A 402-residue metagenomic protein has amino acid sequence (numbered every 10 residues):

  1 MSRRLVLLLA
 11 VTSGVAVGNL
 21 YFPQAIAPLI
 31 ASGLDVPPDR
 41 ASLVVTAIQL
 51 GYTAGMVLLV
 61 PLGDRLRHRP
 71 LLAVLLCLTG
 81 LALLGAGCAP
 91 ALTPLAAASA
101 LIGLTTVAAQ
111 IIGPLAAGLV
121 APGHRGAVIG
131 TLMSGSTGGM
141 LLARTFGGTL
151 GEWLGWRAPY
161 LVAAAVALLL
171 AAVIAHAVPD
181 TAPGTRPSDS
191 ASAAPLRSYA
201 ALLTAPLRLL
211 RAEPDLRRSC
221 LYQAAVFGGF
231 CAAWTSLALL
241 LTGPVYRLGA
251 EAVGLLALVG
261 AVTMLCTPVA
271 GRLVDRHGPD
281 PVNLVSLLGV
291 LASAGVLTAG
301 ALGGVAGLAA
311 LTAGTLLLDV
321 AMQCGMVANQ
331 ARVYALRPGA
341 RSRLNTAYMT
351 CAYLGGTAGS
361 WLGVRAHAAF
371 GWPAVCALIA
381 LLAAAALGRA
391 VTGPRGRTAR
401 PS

Functional and structural regions predicted by a protein language model:
A54-L92: Conserved MFS/SLC helix-loop-helix module at the cytosolic interface between two early adjacent transmembrane helices
G55-R67, C266-P279, H367: Helix-to-loop junctions at the C-terminal end of transmembrane segments in multipass secondary transporters
P70-L84, P281-V296, A380: Structural signature of the two symmetry-related core transmembrane helices
A98-S136: Cytoplasmic helix-loop-helix junction between adjacent transmembrane helices in 12-TM secondary transporters
T131-H176: Helix-loop-helix hairpin linking two adjacent transmembrane segments in secondary transporters
A164-P187, A191, R389-A390: C-terminal membrane-cytosol helix-exit motif in multi-pass small-molecule transporters
D180-L221: Juxtamembrane intracellular "pre-TM" segments in multi-pass secondary transporters
P281-G325: C-terminal transmembrane helical hairpin of 12-TM major facilitator-type secondary transporters
